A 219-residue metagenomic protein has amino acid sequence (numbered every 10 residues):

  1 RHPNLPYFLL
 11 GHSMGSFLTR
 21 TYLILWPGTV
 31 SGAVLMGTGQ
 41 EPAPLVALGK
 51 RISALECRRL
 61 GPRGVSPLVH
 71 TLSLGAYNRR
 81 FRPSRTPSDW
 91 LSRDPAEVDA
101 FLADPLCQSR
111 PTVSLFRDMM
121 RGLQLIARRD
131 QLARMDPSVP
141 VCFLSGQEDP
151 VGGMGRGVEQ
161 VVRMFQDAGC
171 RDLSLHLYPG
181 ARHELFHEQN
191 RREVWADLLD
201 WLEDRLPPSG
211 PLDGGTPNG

Functional and structural regions predicted by a protein language model:
H2-S13: Alpha/beta-hydrolase fold nucleophile elbow
G11-T21: Glycine-rich nucleophile elbow surrounding the catalytic serine of serine-hydrolase chemistry
T19-L106: Alpha/beta-hydrolase-fold enzymes
C107, P111-A133: Active-site nucleophile elbow and catalytic-triad environment of alpha/beta-hydrolase enzymes
M135-V141, A168-R171: Short, proline-enriched alpha-helix->beta-strand connector loops that line the catalytic pocket of alpha/beta-hydrolase
F143-S145: Short beta-strand/loop motif that positions the catalytic acidic residue of the alpha/beta-hydrolase fold
P150-Q160: Conserved alpha/beta-hydrolase "acid-adjacent" motif
A168, D172-G219: Catalytic active-site module of serine/aspartate enzymes centered on a nucleophile-bearing elbow/loop
